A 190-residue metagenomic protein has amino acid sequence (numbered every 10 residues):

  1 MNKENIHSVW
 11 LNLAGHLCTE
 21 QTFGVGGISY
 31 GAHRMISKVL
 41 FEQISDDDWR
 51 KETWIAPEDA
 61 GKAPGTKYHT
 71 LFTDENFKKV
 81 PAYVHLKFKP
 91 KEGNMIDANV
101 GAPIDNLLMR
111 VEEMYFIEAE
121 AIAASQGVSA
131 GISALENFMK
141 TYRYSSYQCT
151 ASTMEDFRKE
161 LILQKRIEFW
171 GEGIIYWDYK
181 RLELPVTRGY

Functional and structural regions predicted by a protein language model:
M1-C18, F23, I44-Y190: Acidic/polar-rich alpha-helix caps and helix-coil junctions
G26-E42: Helix N-cap / beta->alpha transition motif
